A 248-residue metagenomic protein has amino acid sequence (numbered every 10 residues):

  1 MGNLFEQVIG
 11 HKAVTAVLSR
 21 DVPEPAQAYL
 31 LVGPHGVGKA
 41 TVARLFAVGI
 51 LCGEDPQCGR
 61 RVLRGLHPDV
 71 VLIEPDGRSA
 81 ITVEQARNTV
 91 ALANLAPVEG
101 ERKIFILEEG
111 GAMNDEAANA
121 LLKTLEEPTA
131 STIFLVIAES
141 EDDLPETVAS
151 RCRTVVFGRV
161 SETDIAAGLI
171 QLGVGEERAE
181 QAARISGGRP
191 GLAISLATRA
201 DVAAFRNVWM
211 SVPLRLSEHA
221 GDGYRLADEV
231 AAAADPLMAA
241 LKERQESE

Functional and structural regions predicted by a protein language model:
M1-G49, G53-V62, A130-T132, E139-E248: Charged, glycine-rich active-site and insertion segments that engage polyanionic ligands
A16-D21, V83-I104, A112, K123: Conserved alpha-helical scaffold flanking the Walker A/P-loop in AAA+ ATPase domains
V32, L107-E108: Residues at the beta-strand->loop junction immediately N-terminal to the Walker
P56-I81, D142-L144: AAA+/P-loop NTPase substrate/partner-engagement loops
D76-V83, G110, T154: Flexible beta-alpha connector loops of hexameric P-loop NTPases
V83, N114-E116, E146: Conserved D-loop-proximal element of ABC-family nucleotide-binding domains
N94, N119-V136: Conserved catalytic/switch belt of AAA+ P-loop NTPases
E109-M113, S140-E141: Conserved Walker B
